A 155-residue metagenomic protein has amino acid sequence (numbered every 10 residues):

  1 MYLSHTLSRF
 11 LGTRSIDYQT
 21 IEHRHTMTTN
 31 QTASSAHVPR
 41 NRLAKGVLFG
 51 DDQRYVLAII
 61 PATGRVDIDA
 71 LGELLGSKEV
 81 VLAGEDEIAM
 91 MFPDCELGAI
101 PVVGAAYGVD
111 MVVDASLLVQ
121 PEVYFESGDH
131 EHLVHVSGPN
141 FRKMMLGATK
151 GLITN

Functional and structural regions predicted by a protein language model:
M1-N155: Extended, low-hydrophobicity, polar/charged segments
